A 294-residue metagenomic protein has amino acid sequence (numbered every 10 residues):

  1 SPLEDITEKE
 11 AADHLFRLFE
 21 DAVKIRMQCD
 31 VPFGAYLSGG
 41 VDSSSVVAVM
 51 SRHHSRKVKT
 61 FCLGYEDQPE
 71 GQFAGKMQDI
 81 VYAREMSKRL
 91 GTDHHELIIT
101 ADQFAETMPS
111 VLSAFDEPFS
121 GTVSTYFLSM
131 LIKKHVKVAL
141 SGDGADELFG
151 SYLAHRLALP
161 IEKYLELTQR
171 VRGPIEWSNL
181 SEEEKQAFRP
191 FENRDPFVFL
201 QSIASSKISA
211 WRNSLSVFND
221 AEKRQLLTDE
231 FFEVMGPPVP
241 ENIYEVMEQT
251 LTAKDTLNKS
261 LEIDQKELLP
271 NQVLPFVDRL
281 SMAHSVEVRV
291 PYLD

Functional and structural regions predicted by a protein language model:
P2-P238, R279-L293: ATP-dependent adenylate-handling active sites, centered on carboxylate activation for C-N bond formation
L3, P240-E248: A short, charged helix-loop
E10, P118, L251-D264: Structural motif
C29, Q265-R279: Short Ser/Thr-interspersed hydrophobic loop/turn segments at strand-loop and sheet-helix junctions that line or gate
M108-L112, I263-L269: Short alpha-helical scaffolding segments that buttress acidic/His motifs in well-ordered protein cores
Y126, A253-D255, E267, A283: N-terminal hydrophobic alpha-helix used for membrane targeting or insertion
